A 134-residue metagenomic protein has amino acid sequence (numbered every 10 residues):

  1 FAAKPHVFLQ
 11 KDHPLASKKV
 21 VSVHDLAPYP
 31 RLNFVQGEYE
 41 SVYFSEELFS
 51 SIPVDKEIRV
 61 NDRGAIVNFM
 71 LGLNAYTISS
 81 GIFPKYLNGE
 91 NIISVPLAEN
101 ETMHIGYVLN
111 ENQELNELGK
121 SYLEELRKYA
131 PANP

Functional and structural regions predicted by a protein language model:
F1-R31, V35: Flexible hinge/capping segments at coil-to-helix
A3-K4, G64-E114: Beta-alpha-beta core module
K11, E38, S80-F83: Short secondary-structure boundary segments
D12-V21, E99-E101, N112-L118: Short helix-loop capping/hinge motifs at secondary-structure junctions, enriched in acidic/polar residues
V20, V60-R63: Structural motif corresponding to alpha-helix initiation and N-cap regions
V23, Y29-I52, L115-G119, N133: Secondary-structure junction motif
H24, H104, V108-P134: Extended ligand-binding regions for polar small-molecule ligands
L48-E57, N91-I92: A local structural motif
